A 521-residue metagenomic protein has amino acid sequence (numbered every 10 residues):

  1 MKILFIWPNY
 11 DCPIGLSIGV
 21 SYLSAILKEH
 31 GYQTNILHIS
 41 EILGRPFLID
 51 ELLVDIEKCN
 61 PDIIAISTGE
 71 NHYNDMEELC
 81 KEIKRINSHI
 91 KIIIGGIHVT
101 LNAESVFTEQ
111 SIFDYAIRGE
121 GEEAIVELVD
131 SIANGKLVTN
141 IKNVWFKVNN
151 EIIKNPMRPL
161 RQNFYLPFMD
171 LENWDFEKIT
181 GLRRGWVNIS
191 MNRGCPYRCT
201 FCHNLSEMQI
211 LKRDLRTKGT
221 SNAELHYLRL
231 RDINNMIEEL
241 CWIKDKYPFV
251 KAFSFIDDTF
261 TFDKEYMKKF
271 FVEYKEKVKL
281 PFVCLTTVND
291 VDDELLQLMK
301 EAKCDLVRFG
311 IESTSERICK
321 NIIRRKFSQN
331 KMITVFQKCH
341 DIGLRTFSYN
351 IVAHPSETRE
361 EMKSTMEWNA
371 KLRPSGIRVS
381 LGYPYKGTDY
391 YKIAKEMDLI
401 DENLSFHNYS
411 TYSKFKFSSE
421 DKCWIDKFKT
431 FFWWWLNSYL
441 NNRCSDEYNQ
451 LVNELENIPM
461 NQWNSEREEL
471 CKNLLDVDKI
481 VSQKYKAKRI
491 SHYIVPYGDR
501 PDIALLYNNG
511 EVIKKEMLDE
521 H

Functional and structural regions predicted by a protein language model:
M1-I237, E520: Acidic, low-complexity intrinsically disordered segments
I3-I6, K28, Q33, L53 (+3 more regions): Radical SAM enzyme core and accessory elements
S40, G69, I256-D263, T287-V288 (+2 more regions): Short, solvent-exposed turn/loop segments enriched in Gly/Ser/Thr/Pro and often Arg
D62, D114, K251, D305 (+1 more regions): Conserved acidic residues
S105-E109, L295, S356-A370: Catalytic cores of alpha/beta
P167-T346, E367: Radical SAM [4Fe-4S] cluster-binding motif and immediate context
T287, T314-R324, F336-E361, S380-P384 (+1 more regions): Conserved strand-turn element in the central/C-terminal portion of the radical SAM core barrel that lines
